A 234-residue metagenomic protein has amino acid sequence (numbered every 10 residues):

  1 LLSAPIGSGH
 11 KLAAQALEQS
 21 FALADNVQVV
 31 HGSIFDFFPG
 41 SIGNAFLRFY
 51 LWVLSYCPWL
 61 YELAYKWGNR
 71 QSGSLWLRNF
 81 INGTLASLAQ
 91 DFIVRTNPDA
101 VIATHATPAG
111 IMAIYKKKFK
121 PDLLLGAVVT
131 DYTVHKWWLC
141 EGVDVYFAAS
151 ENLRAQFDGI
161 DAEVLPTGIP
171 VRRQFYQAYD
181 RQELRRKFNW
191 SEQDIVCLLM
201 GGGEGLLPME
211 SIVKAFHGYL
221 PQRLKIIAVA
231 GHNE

Functional and structural regions predicted by a protein language model:
L1-I6, G32-F35: Nucleotide-activated donor-dependent transferases that construct or modify glycoconjugates
S3-A13, L207: A short, glycine/small-residue-rich beta-strand->loop->alpha-helix junction that serves as a flexible
A16-T96: Conserved N-terminal ligand/cofactor-binding loop architecture of enzyme catalytic domains
S87-V101, G110-G126: Glycosyltransferases and closely related glycan-assembly transferases that use nucleotide-activated donors
T107-P108, N152-R154, V171, G205 (+1 more regions): Alpha-helix capping/helix-boundary segments
K118-Y176: Active-site-proximal region of nucleotide-activated glycan assembly enzymes, centered on histidine/acidic-rich loops
R181-E183, W190-E234: Donor-nucleotide binding loops and adjacent catalytic segments primarily of GT-B fold Leloir glycosyltransferases
